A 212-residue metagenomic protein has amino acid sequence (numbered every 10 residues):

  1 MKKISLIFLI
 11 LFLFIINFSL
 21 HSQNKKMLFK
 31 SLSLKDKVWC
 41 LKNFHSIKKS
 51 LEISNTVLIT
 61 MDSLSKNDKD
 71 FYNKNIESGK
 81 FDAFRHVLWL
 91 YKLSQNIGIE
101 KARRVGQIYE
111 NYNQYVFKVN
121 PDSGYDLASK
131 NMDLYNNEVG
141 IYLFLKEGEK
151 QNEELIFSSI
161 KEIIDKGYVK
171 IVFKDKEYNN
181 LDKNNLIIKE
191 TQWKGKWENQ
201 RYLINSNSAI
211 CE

Functional and structural regions predicted by a protein language model:
M1-S5: Positively charged n-region of N-terminal signal peptides that target proteins for export
L6-I16: Hydrophobic helical h-region of N-terminal Sec-dependent signal peptides in bacterial secretory/periplasmic proteins
F8, S19-E212: Intrinsically disordered, low-complexity, mixed-charge
